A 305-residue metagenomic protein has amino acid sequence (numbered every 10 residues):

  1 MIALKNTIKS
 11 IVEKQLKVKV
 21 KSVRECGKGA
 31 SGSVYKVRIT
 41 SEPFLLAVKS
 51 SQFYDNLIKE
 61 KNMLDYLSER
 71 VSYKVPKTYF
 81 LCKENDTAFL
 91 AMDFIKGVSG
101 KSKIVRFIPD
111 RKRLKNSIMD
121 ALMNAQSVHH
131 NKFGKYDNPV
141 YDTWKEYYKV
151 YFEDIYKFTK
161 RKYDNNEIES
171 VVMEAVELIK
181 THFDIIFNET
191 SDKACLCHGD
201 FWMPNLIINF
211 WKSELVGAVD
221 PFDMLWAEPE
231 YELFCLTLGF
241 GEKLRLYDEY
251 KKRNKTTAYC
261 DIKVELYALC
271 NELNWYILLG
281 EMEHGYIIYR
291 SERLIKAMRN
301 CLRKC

Functional and structural regions predicted by a protein language model:
A3-L16, K115, S127-G199, F210 (+4 more regions): An alpha-helical support segment within catalytic cores of ATP-dependent transferases
V23-Y141, E146-K149: ATP-binding pocket architecture of kinase catalytic cores
P43, T87, D192-A194, E214: Conserved catalytic motifs of the protein kinase core domain
A47-S51, Y79, L196-G199, A218-V219 (+2 more regions): Short beta-strand segments
E84, M92-F107, Y156-K160, C270-G285: A glycine-centered beta->alpha junction motif in the catalytic cores of kinase/phosphotransferase enzymes
A194-L196, W202-D261: Active-site Asp-x-Gly
K252, W275-C305: ATP/Mg2+ or Mg2+-diphosphate-binding catalytic cores that bind nucleotide phosphates or diphosphates via glycine-rich
C260-A268: Alpha-helical scaffolds flanking conserved acidic
